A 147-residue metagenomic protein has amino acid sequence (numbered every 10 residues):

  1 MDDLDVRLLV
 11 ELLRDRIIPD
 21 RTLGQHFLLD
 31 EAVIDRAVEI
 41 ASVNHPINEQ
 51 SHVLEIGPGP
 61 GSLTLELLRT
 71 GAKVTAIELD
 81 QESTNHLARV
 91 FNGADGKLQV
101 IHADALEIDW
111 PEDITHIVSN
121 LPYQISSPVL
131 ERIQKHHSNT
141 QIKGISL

Functional and structural regions predicted by a protein language model:
M1-L147: Catalytic cores of RNA-modifying enzymes
